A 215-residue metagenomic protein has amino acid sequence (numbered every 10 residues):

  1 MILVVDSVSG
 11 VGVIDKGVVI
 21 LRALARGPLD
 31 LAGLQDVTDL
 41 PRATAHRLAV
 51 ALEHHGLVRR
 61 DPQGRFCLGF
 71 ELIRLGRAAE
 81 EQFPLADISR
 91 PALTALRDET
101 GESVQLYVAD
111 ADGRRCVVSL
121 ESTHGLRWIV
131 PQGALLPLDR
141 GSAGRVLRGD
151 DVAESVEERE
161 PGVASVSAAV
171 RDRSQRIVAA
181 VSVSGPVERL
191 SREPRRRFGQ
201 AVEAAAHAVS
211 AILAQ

Functional and structural regions predicted by a protein language model:
M1-Q82, A211-I212: N-terminal helix-turn-helix
G10-I14, G69, Q82, A86 (+3 more regions): Short, structured helix-loop boundary elements
L57, Q105, S167: Short hydrophobic/aromatic beta-strand element in the GNAT-like acyltransferase core that lines or flanks the acyl-donor
Q63, R173-S174: Residue-level recognition of short loop/turn positions
G64-D150: Amphipathic alpha-helical effector-binding/dimerization core of metabolite-sensing transcriptional regulators
L85-L96, S142-A168, A204-H207, A211-I212: Short, basic/aromatic recognition patches
A109, D172-R173: Short, acidic, Ser/Thr-enriched surface-loop or helix-capping motifs
V152-A153, E160-G162, R173, A179-Q215: Juxtadomain coupling helices with adjacent low-complexity linkers
